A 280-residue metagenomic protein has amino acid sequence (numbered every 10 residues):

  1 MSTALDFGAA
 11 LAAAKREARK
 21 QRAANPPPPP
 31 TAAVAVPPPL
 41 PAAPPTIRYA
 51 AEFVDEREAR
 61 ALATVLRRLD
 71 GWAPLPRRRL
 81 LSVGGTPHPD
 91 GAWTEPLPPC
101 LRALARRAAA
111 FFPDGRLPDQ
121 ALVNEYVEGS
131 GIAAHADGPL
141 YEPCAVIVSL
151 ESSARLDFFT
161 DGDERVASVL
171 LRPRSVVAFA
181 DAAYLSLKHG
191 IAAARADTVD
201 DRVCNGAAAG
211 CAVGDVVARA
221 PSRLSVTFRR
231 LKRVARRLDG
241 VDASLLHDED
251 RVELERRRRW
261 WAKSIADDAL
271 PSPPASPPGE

Functional and structural regions predicted by a protein language model:
S2-E280: Non-heme Fe(II) oxygenase metal-center motifs and adjacent flexible, charged/small-residue loops
